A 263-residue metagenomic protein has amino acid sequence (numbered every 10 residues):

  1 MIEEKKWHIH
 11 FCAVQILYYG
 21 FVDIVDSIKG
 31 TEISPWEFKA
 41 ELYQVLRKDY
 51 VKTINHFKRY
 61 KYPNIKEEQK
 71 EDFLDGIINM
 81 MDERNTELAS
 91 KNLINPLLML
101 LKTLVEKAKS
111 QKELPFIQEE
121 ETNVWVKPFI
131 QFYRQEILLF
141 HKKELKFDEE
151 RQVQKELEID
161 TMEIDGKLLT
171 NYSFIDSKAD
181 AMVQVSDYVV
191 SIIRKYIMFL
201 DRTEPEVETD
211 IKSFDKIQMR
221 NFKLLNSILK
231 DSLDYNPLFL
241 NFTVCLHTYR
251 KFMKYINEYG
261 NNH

Functional and structural regions predicted by a protein language model:
M1-H263: Phosphate-ester processing/binding pockets and catalytic centers
